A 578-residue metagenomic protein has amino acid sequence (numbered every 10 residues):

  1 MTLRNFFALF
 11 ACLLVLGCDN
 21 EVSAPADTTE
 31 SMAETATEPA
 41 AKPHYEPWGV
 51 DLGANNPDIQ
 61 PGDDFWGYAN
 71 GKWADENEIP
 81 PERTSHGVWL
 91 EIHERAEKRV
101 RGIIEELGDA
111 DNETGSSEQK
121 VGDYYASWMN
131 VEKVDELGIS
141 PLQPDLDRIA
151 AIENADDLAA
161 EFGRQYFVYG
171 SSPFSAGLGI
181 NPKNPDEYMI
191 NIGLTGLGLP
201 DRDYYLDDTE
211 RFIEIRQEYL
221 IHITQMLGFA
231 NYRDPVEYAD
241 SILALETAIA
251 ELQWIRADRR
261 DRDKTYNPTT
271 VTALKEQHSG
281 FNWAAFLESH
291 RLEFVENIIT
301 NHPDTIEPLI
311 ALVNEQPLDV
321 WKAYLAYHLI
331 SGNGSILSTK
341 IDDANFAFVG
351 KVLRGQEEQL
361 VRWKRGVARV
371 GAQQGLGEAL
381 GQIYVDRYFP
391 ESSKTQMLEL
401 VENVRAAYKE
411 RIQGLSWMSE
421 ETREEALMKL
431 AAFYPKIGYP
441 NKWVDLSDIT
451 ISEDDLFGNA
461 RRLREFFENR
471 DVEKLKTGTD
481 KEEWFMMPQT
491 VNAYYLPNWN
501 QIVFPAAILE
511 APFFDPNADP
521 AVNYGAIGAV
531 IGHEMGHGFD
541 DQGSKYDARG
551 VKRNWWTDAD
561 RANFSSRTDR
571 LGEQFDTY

Functional and structural regions predicted by a protein language model:
T2-L9: Sec-dependent signal peptide recognition, specifically the positively charged N-region followed immediately by
L14-G17: C-terminal motif of bacterial Sec signal peptides marking the signal peptidase cleavage site
D19-E21: Bacterial signal peptide processing site
A24-A41: Post-signal peptide N-terminal segment of mature Sec-exported envelope proteins
A36-G53: Short, Gly/Pro- and small/polar-rich lid/capping loops
A41-H44, Q60-D64, Y68-K133: Active-site-surrounding "flap" and adjacent substrate/cofactor-binding loops of secreted or lumenal enzymes, prototyped
E105-E399, N403: Noncatalytic, helix-rich "gating/capping" subdomain that lines the substrate-entry/channel surface of large enzyme
Q277-G280, T300-P303, R365-R369, Q373-G377 (+1 more regions): Intrinsically disordered, low-complexity linker/terminal regions across diverse proteins
